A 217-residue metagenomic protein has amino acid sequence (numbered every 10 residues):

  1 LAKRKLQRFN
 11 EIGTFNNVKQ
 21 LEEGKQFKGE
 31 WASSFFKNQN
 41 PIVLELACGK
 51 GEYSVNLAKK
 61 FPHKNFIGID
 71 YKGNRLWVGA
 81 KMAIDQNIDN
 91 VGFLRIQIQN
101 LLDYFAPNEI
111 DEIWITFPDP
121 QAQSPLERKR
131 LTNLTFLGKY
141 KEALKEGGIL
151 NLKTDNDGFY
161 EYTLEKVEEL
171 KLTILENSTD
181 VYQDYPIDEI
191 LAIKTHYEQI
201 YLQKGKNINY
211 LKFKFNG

Functional and structural regions predicted by a protein language model:
L1-I42, E52-K59: S-adenosyl-L-methionine
A47-G49: Class I SAM-dependent methyltransferase "Motif I" SAM/SAH-binding loop
K72: Conserved SAM/SAH-binding beta-strand->alpha-helix loop
L76-V78, Y160: Short alpha-helix immediately C-terminal to the canonical SAM-binding loop
A80-P107: S-adenosyl-L-methionine
T132-E146: A short glycine-rich, Lys/Arg-flanked "PGG" loop and its adjoining helix->strand segment in the class I
G147-T154: Conserved beta-strand signature within the Rossmann-like core of class I S-adenosyl-L-methionine
L170-G217: Class I S-adenosyl-L-methionine
